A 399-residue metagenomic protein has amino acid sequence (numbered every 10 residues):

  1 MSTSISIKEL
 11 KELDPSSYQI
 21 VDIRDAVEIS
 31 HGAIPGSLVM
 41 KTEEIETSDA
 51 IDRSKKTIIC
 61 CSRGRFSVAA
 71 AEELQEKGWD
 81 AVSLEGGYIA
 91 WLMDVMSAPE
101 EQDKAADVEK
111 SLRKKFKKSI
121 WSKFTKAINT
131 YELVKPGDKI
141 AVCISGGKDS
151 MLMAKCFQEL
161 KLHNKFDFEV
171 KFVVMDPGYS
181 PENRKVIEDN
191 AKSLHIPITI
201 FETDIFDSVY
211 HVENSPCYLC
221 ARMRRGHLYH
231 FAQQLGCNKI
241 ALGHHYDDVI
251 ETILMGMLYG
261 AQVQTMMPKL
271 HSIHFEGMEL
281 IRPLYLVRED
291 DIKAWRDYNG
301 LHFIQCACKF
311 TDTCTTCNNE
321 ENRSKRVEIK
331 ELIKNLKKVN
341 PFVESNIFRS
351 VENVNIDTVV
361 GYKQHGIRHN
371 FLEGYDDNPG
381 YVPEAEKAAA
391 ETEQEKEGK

Functional and structural regions predicted by a protein language model:
S2-Q19, D25-K56, S62-K114: Rhodanese-like catalytic fold shared by cysteine-dependent sulfurtransferases and DSP/PTP-type phosphatases
I29-S30, L92, D207-E213, C314-T315: A short acidic, helix-capping loop that chelates divalent metal ions and anchors anionic groups
A33-P35, K77, L194-H195, E276 (+1 more regions): Short, structured coil segments at secondary-structure junctions
V39, S83, F172, I200-E202 (+1 more regions): A structural preference for short, hydrophobic beta-strand core positions in alpha/beta folds
E100-M255, Y259-V263, D290-D291, Y298 (+1 more regions): ATP-dependent adenylation/nucleotidyltransferase module used to activate substrates
E169-V170, D247-E328, L332-I333: Catalytic subdomain that performs nucleotidyl-dependent activation
L301-K399: The feature marks non-catalytic terminal segments
